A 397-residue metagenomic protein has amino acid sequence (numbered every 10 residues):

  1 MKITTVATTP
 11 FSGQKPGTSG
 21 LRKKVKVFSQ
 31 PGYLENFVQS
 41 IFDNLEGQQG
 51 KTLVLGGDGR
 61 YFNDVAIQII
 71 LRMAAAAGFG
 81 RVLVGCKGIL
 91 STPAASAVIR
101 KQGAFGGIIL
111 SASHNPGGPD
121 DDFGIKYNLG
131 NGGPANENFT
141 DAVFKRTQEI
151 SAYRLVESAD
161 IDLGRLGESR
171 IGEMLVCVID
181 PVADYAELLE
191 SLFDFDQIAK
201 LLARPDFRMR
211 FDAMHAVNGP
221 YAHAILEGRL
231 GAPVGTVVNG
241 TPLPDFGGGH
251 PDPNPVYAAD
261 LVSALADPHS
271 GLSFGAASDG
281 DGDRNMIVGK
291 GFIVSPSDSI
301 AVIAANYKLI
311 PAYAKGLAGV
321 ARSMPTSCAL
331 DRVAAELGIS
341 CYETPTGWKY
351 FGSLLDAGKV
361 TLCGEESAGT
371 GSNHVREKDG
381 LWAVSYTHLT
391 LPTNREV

Functional and structural regions predicted by a protein language model:
K2-F11, G32, P119-H269: Gly/Ser/Thr-enriched, mixed-charge loops and adjacent short helices that form phosphate/oxyanion-binding elements
K15-V25, V217, G364-E366, L381-W382: Conserved phosphate/anionic-ligand binding catalytic regions in large, soluble enzymes, centered on
K24, T52-D58, S111, N128 (+2 more regions): Short glycine-rich or small-residue beta-strand-to-loop segments that form or flank ligand, phosphate, metal/Fe-S
V38-L53, D196-R204: Glycine-rich phosphate/diphosphate-binding loops that line cofactor/substrate pockets in enzymes
V54, D58-D121, A224-I287: N-terminal small/polar loop signature for handling phosphorylated ligands or for N-terminal nucleophile
K87, N138-A183, G289-H374, D379-L381: Proline/glycine-rich low-complexity loops and linkers
T387-T393: Conserved small/polar residues in nucleotide/adenosyl-binding loops
